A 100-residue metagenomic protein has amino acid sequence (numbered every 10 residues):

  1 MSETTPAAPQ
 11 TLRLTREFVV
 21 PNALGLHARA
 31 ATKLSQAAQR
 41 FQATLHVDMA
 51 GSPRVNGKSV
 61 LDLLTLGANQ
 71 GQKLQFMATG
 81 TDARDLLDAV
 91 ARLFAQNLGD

Functional and structural regions predicted by a protein language model:
M1-T15: SAM-dependent methyltransferases
P6-P9, K33-R40, D82: A broad, low-specificity signal for short, low-complexity segments enriched in glycine/proline and polar/charged
T11-T15, R40, G71: A general secondary-structure signal for short beta-strands and their flanking turns/coil in non-transmembrane regions
E17-V19, M77: Generic structural detector for well-ordered beta-strands
V19-N69: Compact, glycine-rich, soluble single-domain proteins
L66-D100: C-terminal structural segments of small proteins and small subunits
